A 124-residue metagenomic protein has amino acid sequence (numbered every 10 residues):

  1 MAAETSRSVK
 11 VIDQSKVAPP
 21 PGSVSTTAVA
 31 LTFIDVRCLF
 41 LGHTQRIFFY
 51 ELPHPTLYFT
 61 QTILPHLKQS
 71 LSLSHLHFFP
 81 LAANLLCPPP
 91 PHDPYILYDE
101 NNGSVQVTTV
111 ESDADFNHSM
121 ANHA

Functional and structural regions predicted by a protein language model:
M1-A124: Non-catalytic N-terminal regions of enzymes
